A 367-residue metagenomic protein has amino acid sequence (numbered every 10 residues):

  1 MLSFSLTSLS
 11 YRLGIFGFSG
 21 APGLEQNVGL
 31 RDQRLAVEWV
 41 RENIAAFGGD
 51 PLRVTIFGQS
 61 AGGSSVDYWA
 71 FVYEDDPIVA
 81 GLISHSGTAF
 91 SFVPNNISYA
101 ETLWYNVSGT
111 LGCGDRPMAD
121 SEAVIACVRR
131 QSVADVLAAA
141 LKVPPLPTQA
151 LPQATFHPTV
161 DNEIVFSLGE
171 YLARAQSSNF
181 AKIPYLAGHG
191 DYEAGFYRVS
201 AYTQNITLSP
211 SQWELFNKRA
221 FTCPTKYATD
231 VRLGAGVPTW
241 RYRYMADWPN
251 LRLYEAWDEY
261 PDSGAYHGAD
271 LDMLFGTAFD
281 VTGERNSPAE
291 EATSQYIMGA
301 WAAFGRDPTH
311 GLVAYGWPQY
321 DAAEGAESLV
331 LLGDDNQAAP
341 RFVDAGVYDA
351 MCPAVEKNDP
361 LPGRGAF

Functional and structural regions predicted by a protein language model:
M1-R34, E38-A46, F90: Cap/lid segment of the alpha/beta-hydrolase catalytic domain
L2-L6, D50-V54, D75-G81, A134 (+2 more regions): Loop/turn elements at helix/coil->beta-strand transitions in domains of secreted/extracellular proteins
L24-N27, F90-N95, S209-R219, A256-D262 (+1 more regions): Active-site rim elements
G29-D32, S60-S65: Active-site loop->helix "elbow" adjoining a glycine-rich segment at hydrolase catalytic centers
L35, E42, A46, D76 (+4 more regions): Substrate-access "cap/lid" subdomains that shape and gate the entrance to catalytic or ligand-binding pockets
V40, F47-S60: Alpha/beta-hydrolase fold nucleophile elbow
G63-D75: Short glycine-enriched nucleophile-adjacent loop and the immediately C-terminal alpha-helix near the catalytic center
A235-F367: Mobile gating loops/cap/lid regions near enzyme active sites that modulate substrate access
